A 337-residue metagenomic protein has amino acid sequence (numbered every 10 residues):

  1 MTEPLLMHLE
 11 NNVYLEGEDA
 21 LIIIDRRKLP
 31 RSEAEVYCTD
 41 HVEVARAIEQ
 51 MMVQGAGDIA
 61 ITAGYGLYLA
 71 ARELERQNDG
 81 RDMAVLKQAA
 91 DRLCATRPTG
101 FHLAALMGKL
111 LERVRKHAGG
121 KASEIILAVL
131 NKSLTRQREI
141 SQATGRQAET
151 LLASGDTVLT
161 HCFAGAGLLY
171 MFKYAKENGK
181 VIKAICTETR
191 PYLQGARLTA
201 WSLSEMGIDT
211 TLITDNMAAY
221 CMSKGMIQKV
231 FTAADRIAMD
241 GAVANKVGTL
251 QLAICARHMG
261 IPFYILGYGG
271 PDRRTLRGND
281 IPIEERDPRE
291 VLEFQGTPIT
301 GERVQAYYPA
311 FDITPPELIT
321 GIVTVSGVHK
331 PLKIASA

Functional and structural regions predicted by a protein language model:
T2-V42, E49: Positively charged, low-complexity intrinsically disordered leader regions
L9-E10, G17-D19, Q54-A56, S154-D156 (+5 more regions): Short coil/turn connectors at secondary-structure junctions
K28-P30, L67, R236-A238: A short, flexible beta-alpha/helix-coil linker loop
S32-E43, G120-E124, I140, K224-T232: Acidic-glycine-rich active-site phosphate/pyrophosphate-binding loop
E35-H41, T157-G165, M239-A244: Short, glycine-rich nucleotide/cofactor-binding loops
V36-M52, T150, F294-R303: Short, hydrophobic/aliphatic alpha-helical segments
A45-I213: N-terminal active-site beta-alpha-beta segment that forms phosphate/nucleotide-binding and substrate-recognition loops
T187-A337: Conserved phosphate- and dinucleotide-binding cores of soluble alpha/beta proteins, encompassing both enzyme active
